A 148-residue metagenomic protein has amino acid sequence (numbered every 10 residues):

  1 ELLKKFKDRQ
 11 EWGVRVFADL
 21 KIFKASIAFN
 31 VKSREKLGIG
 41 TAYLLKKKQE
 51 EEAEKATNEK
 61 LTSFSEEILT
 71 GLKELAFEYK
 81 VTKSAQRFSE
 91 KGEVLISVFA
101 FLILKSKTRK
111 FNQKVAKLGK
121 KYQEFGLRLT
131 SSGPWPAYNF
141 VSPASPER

Functional and structural regions predicted by a protein language model:
E1-I96, S106-R148: Long, contiguous binding/interaction regions
A100-L102: Short hydrophobic/aromatic beta-strand micro-patches that form the beta-sheet surface supporting nucleotide- or nucleic
